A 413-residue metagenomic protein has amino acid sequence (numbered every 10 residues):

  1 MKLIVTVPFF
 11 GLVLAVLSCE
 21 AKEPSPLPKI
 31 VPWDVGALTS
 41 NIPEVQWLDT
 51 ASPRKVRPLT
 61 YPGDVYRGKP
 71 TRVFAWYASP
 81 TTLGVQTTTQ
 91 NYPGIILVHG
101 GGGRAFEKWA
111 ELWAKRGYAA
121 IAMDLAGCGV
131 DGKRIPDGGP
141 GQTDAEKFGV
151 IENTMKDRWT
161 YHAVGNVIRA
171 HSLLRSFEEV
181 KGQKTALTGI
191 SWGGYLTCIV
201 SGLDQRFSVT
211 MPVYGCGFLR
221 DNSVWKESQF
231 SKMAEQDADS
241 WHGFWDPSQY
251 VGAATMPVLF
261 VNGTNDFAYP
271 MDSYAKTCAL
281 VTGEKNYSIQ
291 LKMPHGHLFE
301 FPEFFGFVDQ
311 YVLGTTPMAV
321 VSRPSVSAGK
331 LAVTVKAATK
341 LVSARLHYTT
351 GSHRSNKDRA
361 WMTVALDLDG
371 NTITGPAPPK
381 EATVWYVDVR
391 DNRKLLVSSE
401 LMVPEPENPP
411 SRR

Functional and structural regions predicted by a protein language model:
L38-T89: N-terminal cap/lid segment of alpha/beta-hydrolase-fold proteins
Q86-N91, A145-I190: Gly/Ser-rich "nucleophile elbow"/oxyanion-hole loop immediately N-terminal to the catalytic nucleophile in hydrolases
T89-G100: Short beta-strand element of the alpha/beta-hydrolase
A105-E107, E111-G165, C216-Q229: Cap/lid segment of the alpha/beta-hydrolase catalytic domain
I168-A234: Primarily recognizes the serine-hydrolase "nucleophile elbow" in alpha/beta-hydrolase and SGNH/GDSL folds
A254, F260-N262: Short beta-strand/loop motif that positions the catalytic acidic residue of the alpha/beta-hydrolase fold
V281-G296: Catalytic histidine neighborhood in serine/cysteine hydrolases with alpha/beta-hydrolase-type architecture
G306-Y348, M362-G370, P376: Surface beta-strand/loop "capping" patches
